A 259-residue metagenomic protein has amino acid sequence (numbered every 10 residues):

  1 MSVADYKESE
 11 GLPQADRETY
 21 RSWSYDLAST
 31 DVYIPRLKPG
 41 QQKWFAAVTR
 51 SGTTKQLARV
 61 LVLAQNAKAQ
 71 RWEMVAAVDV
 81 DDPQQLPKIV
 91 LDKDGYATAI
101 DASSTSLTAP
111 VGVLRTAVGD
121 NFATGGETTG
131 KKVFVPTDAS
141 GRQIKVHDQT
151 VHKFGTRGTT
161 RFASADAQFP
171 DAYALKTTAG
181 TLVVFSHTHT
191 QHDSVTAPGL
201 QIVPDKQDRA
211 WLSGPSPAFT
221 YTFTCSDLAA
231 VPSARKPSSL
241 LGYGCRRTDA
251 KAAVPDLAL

Functional and structural regions predicted by a protein language model:
M1-D16, K88-T160: Core segments of small alpha/beta cavity-forming domains
M1-V48, L57: An N-terminus-focused feature that recognizes amino-terminal "leader" regions
W23-Y25, K206-Q207, S216, R247: Long, glycine/tryptophan/cysteine-rich extracytoplasmic
I34-R36, P204, V231-S233: Surface-exposed beta-strand edges and flanking loops
K43, G158-R161, C245-R247: Polar low-complexity intrinsically disordered regions enriched in Ser/Thr and small residues
V48-G52, T190: A generic structural motif
S51-T108, G180-V184, W211-L259: Short beta-strand edge/turn micro-motifs at domain boundaries
V135-S226: Intrinsically disordered, low-complexity segments enriched in Gly and acidic/Ser/Thr residues that form flexible
